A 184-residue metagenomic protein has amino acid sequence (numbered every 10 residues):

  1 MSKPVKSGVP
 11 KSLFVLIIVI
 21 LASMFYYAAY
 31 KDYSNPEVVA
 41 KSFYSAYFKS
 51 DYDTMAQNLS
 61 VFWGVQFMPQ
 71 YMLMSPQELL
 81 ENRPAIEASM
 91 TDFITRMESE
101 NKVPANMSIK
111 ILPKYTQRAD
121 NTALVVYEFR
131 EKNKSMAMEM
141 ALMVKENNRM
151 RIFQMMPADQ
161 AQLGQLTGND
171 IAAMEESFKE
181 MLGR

Functional and structural regions predicted by a protein language model:
S2-Q57, F62: Short, low-complexity N-terminal intrinsically disordered segments enriched in polar/charged residues
K31, F43, E78-N82, L166: A general boundary/transition motif marking the beginning of the first structured unit of a protein
S42-D53, P69-L73, Q162, A172-R184: N-terminal, intrinsically disordered, polar/charged segments of Gram-positive cell-envelope systems that serve as
Q57-P76: Short, solvent-exposed secondary-structure junction/capping segments
Q70-P84, M156-A161: Long amphipathic alpha-helical scaffold regions
P76-M138, R184: Surface-exposed, charged secondary-structure patches
R118-V126, K132-M140, V144-R184: Low-complexity, intrinsically disordered terminal/linker segments enriched in charged and Gly/Pro repeats
